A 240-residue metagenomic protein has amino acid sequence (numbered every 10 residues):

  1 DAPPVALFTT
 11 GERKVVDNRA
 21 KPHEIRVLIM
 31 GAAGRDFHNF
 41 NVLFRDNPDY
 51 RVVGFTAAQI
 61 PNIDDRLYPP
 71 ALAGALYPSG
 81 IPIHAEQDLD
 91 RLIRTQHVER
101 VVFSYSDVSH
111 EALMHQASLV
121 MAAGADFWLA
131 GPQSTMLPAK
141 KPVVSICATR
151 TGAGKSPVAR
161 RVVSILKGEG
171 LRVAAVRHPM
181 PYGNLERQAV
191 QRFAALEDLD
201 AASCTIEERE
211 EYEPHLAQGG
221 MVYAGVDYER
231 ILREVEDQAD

Functional and structural regions predicted by a protein language model:
D1-K14: N-terminal amphipathic/basic-hydrophobic helices that include classical n-h-c signal peptides and signal-anchor
H23-D46: Glycine-rich adenosine-cofactor-binding loop
Y50-N62, A175-R177: Short internal beta-strands
Q59-G80, N184-A189: N-terminal beta-loop-helix "entrance" segment that forms/cooperates in small-molecule cofactor or anionic ligand
P69-Q133: Phosphate-bearing ligand-interacting subdomains that bind or position ATP/ADP/UDP/GDP/NAD(P) or nucleotide-linked
T135-G183: Walker A (P-loop) phosphate-binding motif
I165-D240: ATP-dependent carboxylate-amine ligase catalytic core
